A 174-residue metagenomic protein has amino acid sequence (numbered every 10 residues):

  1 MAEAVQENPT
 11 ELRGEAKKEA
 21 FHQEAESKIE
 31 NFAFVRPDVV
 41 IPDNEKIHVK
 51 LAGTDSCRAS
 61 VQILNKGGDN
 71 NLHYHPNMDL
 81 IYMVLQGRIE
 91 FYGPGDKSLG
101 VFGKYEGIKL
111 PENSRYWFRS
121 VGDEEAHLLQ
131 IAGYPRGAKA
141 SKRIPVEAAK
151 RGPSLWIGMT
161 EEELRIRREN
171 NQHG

Functional and structural regions predicted by a protein language model:
M1-R58, N71-L72, R143-G174: A short, N-terminal "cap"/entry segment at the start of jelly-roll beta-barrel domains of the cupin/DSBH fold
D55-S56, N77, D96, D123-E124: Short strand-connecting beta-turns/loops that link adjacent beta-strands
Q62-N65, Y74-F91, I131-Y134: Short, conserved beta-strand element in jelly-roll/cupin
I81, K109, D123-K142: A short hydrophobic beta-strand segment most commonly corresponding to one strand of the jelly-roll/cupin
G95-E112: Short acidic-glycine-tyrosine-enriched beta hairpin
F118-G122: Asparagine-centered strand-capping/turn motif at beta-strand->loop junctions
